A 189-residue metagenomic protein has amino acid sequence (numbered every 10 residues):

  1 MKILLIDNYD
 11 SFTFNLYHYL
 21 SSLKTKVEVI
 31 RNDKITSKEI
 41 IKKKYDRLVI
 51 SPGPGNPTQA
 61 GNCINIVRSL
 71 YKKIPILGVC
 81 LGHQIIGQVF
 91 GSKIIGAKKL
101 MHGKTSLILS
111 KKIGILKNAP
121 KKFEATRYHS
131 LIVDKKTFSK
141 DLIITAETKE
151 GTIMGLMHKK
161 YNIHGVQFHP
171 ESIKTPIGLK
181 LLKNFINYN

Functional and structural regions predicted by a protein language model:
M1-L4: Extreme N-terminal starter segment of soluble prokaryotic enzymes
Y17-K26: Two-component/phosphorelay signaling modules centered on CheY-like receiver
K26-N32: Short hydrophobic/Thr-rich beta-strand motif most characteristic of the beta2 strand and flanking loop of CheY-like
I35-K44, T137: Short amphipathic alpha-helix with an adjacent loop that forms part of the alpha/beta core around
K43-N118, K122-E124, L182-K183: Cysteine-nucleophile active-site neighborhood
C80, H129, H169: Histidine-centered divalent metal-coordination motifs
G114-Y161: Catalytic beta-strand/loop cores that center a nucleophilic Ser/Cys/Thr and support acyl-enzyme chemistry
P170-N189: Acyltransferase
